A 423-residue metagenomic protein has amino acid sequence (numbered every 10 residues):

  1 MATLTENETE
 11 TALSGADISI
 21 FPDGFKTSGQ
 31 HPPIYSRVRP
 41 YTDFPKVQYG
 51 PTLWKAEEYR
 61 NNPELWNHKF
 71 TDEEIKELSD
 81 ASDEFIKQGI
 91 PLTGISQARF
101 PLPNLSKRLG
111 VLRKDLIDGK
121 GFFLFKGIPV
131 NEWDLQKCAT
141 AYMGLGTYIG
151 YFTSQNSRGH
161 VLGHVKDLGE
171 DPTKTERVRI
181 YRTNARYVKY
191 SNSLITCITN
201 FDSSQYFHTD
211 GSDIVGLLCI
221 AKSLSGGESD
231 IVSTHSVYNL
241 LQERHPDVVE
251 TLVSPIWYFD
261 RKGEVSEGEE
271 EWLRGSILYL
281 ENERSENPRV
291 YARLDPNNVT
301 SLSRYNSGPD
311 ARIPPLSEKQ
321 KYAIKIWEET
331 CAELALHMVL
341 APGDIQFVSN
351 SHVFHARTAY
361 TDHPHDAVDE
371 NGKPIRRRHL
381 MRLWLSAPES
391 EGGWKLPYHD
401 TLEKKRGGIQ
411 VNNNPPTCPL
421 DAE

Functional and structural regions predicted by a protein language model:
A2-V111, D118-F123, G127-E132, H160-P342 (+2 more regions): Active-site environment of non-heme Fe oxygenases that use a 2-His-1-carboxylate facial triad
L135: Catalytic palm subdomain of template-directed nucleic-acid polymerases, centered on the conserved carboxylate motif
A139: Classical protein tyrosine phosphatase
Y142-F152: A short alpha->loop->secondary-structure connector
T153-S157: Contiguous, non-catalytic segments that form substrate-binding/exosite surfaces or channel walls
